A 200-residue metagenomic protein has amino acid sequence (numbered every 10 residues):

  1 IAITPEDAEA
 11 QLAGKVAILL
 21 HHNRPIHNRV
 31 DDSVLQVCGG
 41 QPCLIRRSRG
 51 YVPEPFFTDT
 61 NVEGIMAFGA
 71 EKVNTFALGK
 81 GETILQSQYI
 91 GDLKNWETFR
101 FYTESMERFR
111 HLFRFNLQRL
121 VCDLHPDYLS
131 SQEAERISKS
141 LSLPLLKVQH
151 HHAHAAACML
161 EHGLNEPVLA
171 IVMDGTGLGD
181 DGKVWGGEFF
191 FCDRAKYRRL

Functional and structural regions predicted by a protein language model:
I1-L200: Short acidic/glycine-rich loops and adjacent helix/strand connectors that line catalytic pockets where negatively
